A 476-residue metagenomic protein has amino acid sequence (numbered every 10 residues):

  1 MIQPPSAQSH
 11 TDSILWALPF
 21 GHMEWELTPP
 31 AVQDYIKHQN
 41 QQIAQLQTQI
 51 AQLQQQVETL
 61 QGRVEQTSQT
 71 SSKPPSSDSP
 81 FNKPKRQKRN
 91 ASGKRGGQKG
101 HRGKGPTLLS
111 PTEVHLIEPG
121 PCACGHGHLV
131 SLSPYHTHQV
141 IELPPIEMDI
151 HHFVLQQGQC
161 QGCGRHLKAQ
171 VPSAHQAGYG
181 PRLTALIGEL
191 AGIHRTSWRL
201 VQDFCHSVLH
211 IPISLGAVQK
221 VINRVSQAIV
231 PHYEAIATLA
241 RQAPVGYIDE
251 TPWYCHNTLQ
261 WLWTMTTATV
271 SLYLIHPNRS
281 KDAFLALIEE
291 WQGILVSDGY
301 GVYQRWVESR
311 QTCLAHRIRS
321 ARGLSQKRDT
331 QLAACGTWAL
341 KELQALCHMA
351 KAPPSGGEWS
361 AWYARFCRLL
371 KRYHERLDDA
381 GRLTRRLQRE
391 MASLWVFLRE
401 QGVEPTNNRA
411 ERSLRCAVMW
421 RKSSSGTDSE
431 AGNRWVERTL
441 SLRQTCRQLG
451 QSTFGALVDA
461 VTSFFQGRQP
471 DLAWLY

Functional and structural regions predicted by a protein language model:
M1-A177, I248, Y254: Short, flexible loop/hinge motifs at secondary-structure junctions
I2, K37, A51, E58 (+1 more regions): Catalytic center-proximal scaffold of phosphoryl-transfer enzymes
